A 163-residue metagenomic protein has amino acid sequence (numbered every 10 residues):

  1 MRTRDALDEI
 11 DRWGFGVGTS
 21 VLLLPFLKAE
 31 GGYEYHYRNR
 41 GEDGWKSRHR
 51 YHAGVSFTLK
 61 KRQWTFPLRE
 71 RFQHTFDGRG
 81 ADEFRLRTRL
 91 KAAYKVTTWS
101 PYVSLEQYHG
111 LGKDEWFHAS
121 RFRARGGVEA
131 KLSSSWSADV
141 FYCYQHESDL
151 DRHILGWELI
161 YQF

Functional and structural regions predicted by a protein language model:
M1-D5, Y33-N39, L59-K61, F72-F76 (+4 more regions): Transmembrane beta-strands of outer-membrane beta-barrel pores
T3-L7, T19, G41-W45, S56 (+4 more regions): Outer-membrane beta-barrel proteins
L7-K61: Hydrophobic/aromatic-rich structural module bridging two neighboring secondary-structure elements via a short loop
D11-F15, S47-Y51, D82-L86, H118-F122 (+1 more regions): Residues that define the transmembrane beta-barrel architecture of outer-membrane proteins
V17-V21, A53-F57, T88-Y94, G126-A130 (+1 more regions): Residues on the lipid-exposed face of transmembrane beta-strands in outer-membrane beta-barrel proteins
P25-G31, R62-F66, T98-Y102, L132-V140: Repeated loop/turn-to-beta-strand initiation elements of outer-membrane beta-barrel proteins
Y51, F57-T58, Q63-H109: Detector for outer-membrane/organellar transmembrane beta-barrel domains, recognizing the amphipathic beta-strand
V103, E115, A119-F163: Predominantly the C-terminal beta-signal and adjacent terminal strand-loop region of outer-membrane beta-barrel
